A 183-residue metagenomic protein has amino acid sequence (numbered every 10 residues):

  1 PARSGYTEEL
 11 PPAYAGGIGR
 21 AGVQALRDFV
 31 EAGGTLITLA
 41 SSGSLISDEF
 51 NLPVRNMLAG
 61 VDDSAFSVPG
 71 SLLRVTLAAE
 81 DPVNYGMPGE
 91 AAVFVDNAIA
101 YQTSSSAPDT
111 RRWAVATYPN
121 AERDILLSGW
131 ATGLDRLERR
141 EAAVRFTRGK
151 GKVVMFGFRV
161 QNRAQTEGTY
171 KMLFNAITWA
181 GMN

Functional and structural regions predicted by a protein language model:
P1-L45, K150, A176: Short alpha-beta junction capping motif
P1-Y14, A121-L137: Low-complexity, polar-biased intrinsically disordered regions enriched in Pro/Ser/Thr/Gly
P12-I18, S71, N162-Q165: Short, contiguous acidic/charged loop-to-helix segments that flank catalytic cores in large enzymes
E31, D48-N51, G181: Sec-exported extracytoplasmic/periplasmic mature domains
I37, R55-M57, V154: A local structural micro-motif
I37-A40, T117, F156-G157: Generic beta-strand/beta-sheet core signal
G43-A131: An acidic, glycine-rich "communication" segment
V61, E80-P82, P88, A92 (+2 more regions): Extracellular ligand-binding/catalytic regions of CAZymes and related secreted enzymes and adhesion modules
